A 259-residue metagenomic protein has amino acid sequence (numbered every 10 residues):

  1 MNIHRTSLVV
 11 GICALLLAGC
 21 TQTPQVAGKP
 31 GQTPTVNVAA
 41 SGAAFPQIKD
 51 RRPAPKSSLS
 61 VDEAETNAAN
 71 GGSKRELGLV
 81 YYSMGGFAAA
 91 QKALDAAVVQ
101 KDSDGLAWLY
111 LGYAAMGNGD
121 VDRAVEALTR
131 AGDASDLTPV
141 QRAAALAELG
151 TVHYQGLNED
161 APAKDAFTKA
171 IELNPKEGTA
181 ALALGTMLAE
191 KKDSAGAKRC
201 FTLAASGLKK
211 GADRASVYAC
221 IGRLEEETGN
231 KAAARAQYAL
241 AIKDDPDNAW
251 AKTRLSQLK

Functional and structural regions predicted by a protein language model:
C20-A93: N-terminal leader/linker segments that initiate helical-solenoid repeat arrays
A27-G28, V36-V38, A212-K259: Terminal, low-structured helical/coil segments at or just beyond the last alpha-helical repeat
R52-S58, G85-A96, N118-R130, G156-K169 (+2 more regions): Structural signature of tandem alpha-helical TPR/SEL1-like repeats, specifically the intra-repeat loop/turn
A68, D102, D136, V140 (+3 more regions): Short coil turns that delineate tetratricopeptide repeat
G72, L106, V140-A144, T179 (+2 more regions): Start-of-helix register in tetratricopeptide repeats
E76, Y110, A144-E148, A183 (+2 more regions): Canonical tetratricopeptide repeat
L79, Y113, T151-V152, T186 (+2 more regions): Residue-level recognition of tetratricopeptide repeat
Y82, L109, M116, Y154-Q155 (+2 more regions): Position-specific recognition of the canonical hydrophobic site in helix A of tetratricopeptide repeat
